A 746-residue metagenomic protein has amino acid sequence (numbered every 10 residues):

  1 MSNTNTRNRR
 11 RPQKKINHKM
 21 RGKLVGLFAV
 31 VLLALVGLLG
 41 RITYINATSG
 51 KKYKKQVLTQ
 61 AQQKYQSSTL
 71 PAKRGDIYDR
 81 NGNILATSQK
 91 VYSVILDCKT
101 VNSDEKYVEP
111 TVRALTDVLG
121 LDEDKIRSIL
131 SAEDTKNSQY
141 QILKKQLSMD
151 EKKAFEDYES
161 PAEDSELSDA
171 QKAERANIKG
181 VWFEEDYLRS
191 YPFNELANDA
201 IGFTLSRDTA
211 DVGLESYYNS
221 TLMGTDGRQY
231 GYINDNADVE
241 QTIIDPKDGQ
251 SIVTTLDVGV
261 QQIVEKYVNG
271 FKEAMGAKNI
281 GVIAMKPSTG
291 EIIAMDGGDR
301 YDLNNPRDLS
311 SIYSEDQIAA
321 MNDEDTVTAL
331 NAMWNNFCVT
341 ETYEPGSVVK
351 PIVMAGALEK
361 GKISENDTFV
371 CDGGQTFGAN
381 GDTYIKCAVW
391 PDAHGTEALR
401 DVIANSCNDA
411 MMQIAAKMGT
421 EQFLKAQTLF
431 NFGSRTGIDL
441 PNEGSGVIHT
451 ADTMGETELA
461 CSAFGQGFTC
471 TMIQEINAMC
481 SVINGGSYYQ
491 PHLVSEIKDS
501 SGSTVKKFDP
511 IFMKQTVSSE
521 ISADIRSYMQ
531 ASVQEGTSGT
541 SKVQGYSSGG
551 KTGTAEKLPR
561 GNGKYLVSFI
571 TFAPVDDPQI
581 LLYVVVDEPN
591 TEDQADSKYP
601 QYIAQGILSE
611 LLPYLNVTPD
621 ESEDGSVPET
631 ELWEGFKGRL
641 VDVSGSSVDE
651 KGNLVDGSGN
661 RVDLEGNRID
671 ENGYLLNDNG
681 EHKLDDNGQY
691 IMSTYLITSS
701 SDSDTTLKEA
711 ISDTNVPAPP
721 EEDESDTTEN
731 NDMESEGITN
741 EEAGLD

Functional and structural regions predicted by a protein language model:
M1-E315, E421-Q427, R560, D593-S622 (+7 more regions): Periplasmic/cell-envelope proteins involved in peptidoglycan metabolism and beta-lactam response
P71-R74, Q250, T254, G281 (+6 more regions): Low-complexity, intrinsically disordered or weakly predicted helical/coil tracts enriched in serine/threonine
I84-A86, Y92, V239-Q241, S288-V348 (+4 more regions): Beta-lactam-recognizing serine transpeptidase/beta-lactamase-like catalytic domain environment
P589-T591: Sequence/structural signature of outer-membrane beta-barrel proteins
P619-R639: Short, highly charged C-terminal tails/helix-capping segments
K637-L654: Long, compositionally biased low-complexity repeat segments characteristic of intrinsically disordered regions
